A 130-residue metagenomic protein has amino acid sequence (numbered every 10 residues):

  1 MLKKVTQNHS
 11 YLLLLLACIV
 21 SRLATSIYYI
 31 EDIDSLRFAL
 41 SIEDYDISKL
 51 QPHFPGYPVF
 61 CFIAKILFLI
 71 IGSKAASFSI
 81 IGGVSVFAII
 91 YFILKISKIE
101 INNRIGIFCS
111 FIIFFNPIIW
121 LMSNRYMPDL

Functional and structural regions predicted by a protein language model:
T6-I33, D44-Y45: Transmembrane signal-anchor helices characteristic of membrane glycosylation enzymes that use polyprenol
L12, I80-E100: Transmembrane-helix motifs of polytopic, lipid-linked glycan transferases
L15-C18, G106-F114, L121: Short helix- or helix-capping micro-motifs that position conserved polar/aromatic residues at function-defining sites
T25-L40, L50-I63, A76: Extracytoplasmic catalytic/substrate-binding loops of multi-pass membrane glycan-assembly enzymes
I33, F54, I118-D129: Short acidic/glycine- and proline-prone juxtamembrane loop motifs at membrane-interface regions of multi-pass membrane
A64, F68, I90-K98, P117-W120: Hydrophobic transmembrane alpha-helices
K65, F78-S85, C109, N124 (+1 more regions): Alpha-helical transmembrane segments of multi-pass integral membrane proteins
G83-F87, Y91, F114, L121 (+1 more regions): Alpha-helical transmembrane segments of multi-pass membrane proteins
